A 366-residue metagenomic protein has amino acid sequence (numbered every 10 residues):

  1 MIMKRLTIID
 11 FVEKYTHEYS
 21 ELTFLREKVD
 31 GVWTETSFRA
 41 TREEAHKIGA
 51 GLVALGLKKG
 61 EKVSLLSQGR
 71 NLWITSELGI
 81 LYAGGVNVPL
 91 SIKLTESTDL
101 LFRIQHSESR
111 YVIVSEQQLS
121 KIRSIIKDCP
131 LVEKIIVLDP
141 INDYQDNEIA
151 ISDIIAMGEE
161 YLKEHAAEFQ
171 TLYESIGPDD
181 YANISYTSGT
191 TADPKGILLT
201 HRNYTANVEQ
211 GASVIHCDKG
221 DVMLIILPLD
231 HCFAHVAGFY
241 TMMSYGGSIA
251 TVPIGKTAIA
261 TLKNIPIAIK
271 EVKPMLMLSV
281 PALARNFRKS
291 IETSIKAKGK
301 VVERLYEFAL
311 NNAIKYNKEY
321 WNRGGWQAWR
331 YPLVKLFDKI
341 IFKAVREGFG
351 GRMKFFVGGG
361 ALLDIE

Functional and structural regions predicted by a protein language model:
M3-F24, E43: A short N-terminal helical cap/helix-turn-helix that marks the beginning of AMP-binding/adenylate-forming
S20-T23, V137, S152, A156-Y186 (+2 more regions): Conserved pre-ATP/AMP-binding loop-to-beta segment of ANL
F24-R70, L78, T95-L101, A150-G158 (+1 more regions): Conserved AMP-binding/adenylate-forming core of the ANL superfamily
E35-R39, A182-V208: Conserved AMP-binding A3 loop
E61-K62, Q68-V88, I92-S97, Q105-Y111 (+3 more regions): A short helix-loop-beta submotif of the ANL/AMP-binding
S67-R70, S91-K93, L227-C232, G360-L362: Conserved AMP-binding
Y82-G158: Structural core segment of the AMP-binding/adenylate-forming
T205-V222, L229-Y331, K335-F342, R352: Conserved AMP-binding/adenylation subdomain of ANL enzymes
